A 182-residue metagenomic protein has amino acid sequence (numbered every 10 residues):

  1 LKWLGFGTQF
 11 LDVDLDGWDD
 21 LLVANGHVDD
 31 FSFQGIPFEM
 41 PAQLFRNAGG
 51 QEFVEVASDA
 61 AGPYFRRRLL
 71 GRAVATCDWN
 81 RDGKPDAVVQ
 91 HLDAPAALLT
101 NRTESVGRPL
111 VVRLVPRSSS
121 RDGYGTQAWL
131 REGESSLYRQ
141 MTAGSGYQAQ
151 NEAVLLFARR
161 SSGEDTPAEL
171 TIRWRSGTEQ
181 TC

Functional and structural regions predicted by a protein language model:
L1-W3: Glycine- and acidic/polar-rich repeat regions and solenoidal domains
F6, G17-L22, G26-S32: Primarily the internal scaffold of c-type cytochrome electron-transfer domains, especially repeated/multiheme c-type
G7-F10, A73: Conserved beta-strand position repeated once per blade in WD40 beta-propeller domains
F10-L15, C77-R81: Structural signature of eukaryotic scaffold interfaces centered on beta-propeller domains
L15-A24, D82-Q90: Acidic/hydrophobic-patterned starts of short beta strands in beta-sheet-rich repeat architectures
D29, P37-C182: Gly/Ser/Thr/Pro-enriched helix-cap/hinge segments flanking short amphipathic alpha-helices
